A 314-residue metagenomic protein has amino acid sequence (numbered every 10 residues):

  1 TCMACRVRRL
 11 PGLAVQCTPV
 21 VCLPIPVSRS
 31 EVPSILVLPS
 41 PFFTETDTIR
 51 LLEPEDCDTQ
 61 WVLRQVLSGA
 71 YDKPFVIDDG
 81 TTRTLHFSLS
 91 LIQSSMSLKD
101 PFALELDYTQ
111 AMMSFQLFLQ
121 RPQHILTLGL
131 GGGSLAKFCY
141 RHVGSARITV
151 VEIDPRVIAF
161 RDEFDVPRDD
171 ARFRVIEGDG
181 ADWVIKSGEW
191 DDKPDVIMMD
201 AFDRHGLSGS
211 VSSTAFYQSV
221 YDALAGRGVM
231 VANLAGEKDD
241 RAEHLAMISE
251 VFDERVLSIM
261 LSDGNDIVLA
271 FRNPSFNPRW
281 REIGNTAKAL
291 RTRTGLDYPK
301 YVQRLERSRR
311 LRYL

Functional and structural regions predicted by a protein language model:
C2-C5, C17, C22: Cysteine-centered motifs
R6-R9, R29: Basic polycationic patches enriched in arginine
P24, P33-S34, L38-P41, T48 (+3 more regions): The AdoMet/dcAdoMet-binding core of the Class I SAM-like
S28-D78, Q93-K99, N265-L314: SAM/dcSAM-binding transferase cores
S90-S94, F202-H205, M230: A short, flexible beta-alpha/helix-coil linker loop
L207, V211, L234-D240, E250 (+4 more regions): Alpha-helical subdomain
T214-N277: C-terminal substrate-binding/active-site "lid" region of AdoMet-derived donor-dependent transferases
